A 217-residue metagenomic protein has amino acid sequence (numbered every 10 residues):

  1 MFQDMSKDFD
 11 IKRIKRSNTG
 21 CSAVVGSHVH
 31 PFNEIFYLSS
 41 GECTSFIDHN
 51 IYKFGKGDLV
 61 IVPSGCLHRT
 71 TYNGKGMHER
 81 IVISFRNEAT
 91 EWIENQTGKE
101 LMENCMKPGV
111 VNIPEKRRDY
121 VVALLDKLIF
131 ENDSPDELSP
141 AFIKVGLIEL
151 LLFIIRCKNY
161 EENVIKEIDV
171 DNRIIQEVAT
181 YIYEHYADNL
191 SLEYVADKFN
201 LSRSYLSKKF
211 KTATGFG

Functional and structural regions predicted by a protein language model:
M1-L59, G65-C66, G74, E94-N104 (+1 more regions): Generic protein-terminus/edge-of-domain signal
G65-E88, N95: Ligand-binding loop in jelly-roll beta-barrel domains
E100-E149, F153: Amphipathic alpha-helical segments enriched in hydrophobic/aromatic residues interleaved with Lys/Arg
R117-Y120, V170-V178, T214: N-terminal positioning helix adjacent to the helix-turn-helix/winged-helix DNA-binding module
N132, L151-K158, I182, F210: Hydrophobic recognition helices of helix-based DNA-binding modules
E161-I165, T214: Short, Lys/Arg-enriched N-terminal segment that forms or immediately precedes the first helix of a structured domain
E177, Y181-G217: Basic/polar phosphate-binding segments, predominantly the helix-turn-helix DNA-binding elements of transcriptional
